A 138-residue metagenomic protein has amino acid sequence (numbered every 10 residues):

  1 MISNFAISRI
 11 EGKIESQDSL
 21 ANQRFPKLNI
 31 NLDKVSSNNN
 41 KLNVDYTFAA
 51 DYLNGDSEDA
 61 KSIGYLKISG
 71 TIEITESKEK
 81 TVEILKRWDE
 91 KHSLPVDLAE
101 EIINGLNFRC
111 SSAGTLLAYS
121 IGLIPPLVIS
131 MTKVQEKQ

Functional and structural regions predicted by a protein language model:
M1-G105, Y119-Q138: N-terminal intrinsically disordered, cationic/polar leader segments that include organellar targeting peptides
I103-N107, S111-A113: Helix-rich interaction surfaces within compact, conserved domain-sized segments that mediate assembly or partner
